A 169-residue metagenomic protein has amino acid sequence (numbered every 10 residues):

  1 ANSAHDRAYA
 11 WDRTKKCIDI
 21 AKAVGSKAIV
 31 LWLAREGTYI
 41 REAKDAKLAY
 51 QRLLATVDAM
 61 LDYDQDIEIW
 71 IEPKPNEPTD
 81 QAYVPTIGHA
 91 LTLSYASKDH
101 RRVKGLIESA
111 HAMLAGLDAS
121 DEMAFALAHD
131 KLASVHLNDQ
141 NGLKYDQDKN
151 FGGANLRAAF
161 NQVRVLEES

Functional and structural regions predicted by a protein language model:
A1-K104: Active-site acidic/histidine proton-transfer and metal-coordination neighborhood in alpha/beta enzyme cores
E42-Y50, D80-G88, H111-S169: Gly/Pro-rich active-site loop or hairpin
